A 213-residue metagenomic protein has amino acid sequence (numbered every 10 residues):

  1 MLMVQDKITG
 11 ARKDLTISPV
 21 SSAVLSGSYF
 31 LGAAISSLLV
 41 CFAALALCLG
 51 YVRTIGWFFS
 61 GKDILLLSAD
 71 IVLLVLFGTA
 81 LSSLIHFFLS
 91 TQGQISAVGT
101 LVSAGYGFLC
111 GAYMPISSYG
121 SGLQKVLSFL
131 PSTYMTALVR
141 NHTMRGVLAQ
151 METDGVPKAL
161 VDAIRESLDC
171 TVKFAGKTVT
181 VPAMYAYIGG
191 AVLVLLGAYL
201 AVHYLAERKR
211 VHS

Functional and structural regions predicted by a protein language model:
M1-D6, D70, V75-S83, Y106-L109 (+1 more regions): Hydrophobic alpha-helical transmembrane segments of membrane proteins
M1-V20: Transmembrane helix boundary and interhelical loop/hinge segments in multi-pass membrane proteins
S22, F30-Y106: Alpha-helical transmembrane segments and their short interhelical loops
L38-A43, S117-P131, L148-D162: Juxtamembrane/interfacial segments around transmembrane helices
L49-F58, S83, F87-Q94, P115-Y119 (+3 more regions): Transmembrane helix-loop junctions in multipass membrane proteins, especially transporters and channels
H86-V147: Transmembrane helix segments
D154-S213: Junction motif at the cytosolic side of a transmembrane helix
